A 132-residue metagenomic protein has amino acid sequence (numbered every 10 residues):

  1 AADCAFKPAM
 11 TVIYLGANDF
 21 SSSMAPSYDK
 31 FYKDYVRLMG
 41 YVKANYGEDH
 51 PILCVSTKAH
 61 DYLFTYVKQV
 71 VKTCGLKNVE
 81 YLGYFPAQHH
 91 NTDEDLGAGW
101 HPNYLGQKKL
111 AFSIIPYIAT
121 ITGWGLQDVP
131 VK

Functional and structural regions predicted by a protein language model:
A1-V131: Alpha-helical cap/lid subdomain in secreted, periplasmic, or secretory-pathway luminal O-acyl-processing enzymes
